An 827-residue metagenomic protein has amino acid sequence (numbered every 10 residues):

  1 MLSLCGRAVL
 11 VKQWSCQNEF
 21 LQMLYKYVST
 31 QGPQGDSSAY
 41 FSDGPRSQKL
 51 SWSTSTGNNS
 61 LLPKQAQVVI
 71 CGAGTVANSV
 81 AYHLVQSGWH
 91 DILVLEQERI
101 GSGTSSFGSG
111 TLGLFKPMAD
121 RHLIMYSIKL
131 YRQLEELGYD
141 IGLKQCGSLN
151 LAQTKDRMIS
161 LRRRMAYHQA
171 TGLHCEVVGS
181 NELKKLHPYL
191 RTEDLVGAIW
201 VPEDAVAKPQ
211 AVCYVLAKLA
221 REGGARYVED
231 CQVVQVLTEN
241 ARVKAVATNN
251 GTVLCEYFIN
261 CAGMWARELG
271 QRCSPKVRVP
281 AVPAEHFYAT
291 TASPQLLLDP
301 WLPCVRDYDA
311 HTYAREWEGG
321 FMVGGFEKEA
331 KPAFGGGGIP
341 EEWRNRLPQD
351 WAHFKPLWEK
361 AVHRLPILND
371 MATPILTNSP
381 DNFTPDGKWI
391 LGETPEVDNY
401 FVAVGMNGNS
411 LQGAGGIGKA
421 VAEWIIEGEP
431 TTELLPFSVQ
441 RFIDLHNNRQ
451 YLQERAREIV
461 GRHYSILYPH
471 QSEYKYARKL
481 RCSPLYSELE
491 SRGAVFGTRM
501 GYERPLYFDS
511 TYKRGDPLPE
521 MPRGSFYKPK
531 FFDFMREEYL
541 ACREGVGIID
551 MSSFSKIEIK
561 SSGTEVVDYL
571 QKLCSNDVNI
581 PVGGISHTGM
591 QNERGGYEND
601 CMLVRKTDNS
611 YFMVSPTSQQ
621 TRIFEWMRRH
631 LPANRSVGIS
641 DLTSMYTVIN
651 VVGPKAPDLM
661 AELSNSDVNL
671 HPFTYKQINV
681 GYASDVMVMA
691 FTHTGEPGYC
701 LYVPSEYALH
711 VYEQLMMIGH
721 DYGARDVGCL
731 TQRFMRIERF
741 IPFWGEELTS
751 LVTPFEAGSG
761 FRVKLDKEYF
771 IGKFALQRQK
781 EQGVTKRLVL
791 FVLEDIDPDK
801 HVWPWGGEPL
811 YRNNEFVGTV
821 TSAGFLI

Functional and structural regions predicted by a protein language model:
L2-V68, Q86-H90: Extreme N-terminal leader/targeting segments of oxidoreductases
Y40, L130-Q133, L137, Q153-D230 (+4 more regions): Flavin (FAD/FMN) cofactor-binding and adjacent substrate-gating region of FAD-dependent oxidoreductase domains
V85-S106: Glycine-rich FAD pyrophosphate-binding loop
G110-L186, D309-A314, G320, E341 (+3 more regions): Dinucleotide-binding Rossmann-like beta1-alpha1 core, especially the glycine-rich loop that anchors the ADP
T248, T252-C304, T432, R725-D726: Central helical "cap/lid" subdomain
K276-P280, S293-Y400: Active-site lid/adjacent beta-loop-alpha segment flanking the redox-cofactor pocket in flavoenzymes
G413-L435: Internal hydrophobic alpha-helix adjacent to the cofactor/substrate pocket in enzyme cavities
T432, F442-I827: Glycine/proline-enriched, intrinsically flexible loops and inter-domain linkers
